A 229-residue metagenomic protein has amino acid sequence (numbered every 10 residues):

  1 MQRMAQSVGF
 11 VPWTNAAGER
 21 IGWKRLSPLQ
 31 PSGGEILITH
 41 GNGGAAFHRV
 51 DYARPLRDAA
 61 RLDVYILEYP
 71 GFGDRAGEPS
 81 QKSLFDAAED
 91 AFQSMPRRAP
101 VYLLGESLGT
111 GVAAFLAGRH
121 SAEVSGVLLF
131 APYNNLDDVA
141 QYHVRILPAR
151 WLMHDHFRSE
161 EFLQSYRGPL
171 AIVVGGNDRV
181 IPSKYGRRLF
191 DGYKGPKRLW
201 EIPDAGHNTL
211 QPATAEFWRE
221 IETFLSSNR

Functional and structural regions predicted by a protein language model:
M1-A17, I21: An N-terminal hydrophobic leader/cap segment in hydrolases
R20-S94: Membrane-embedded segments
Y52, S159, G168, P182-D191: Short alpha-helix in the alpha/beta-hydrolase fold that links the catalytic acid
G111-G168, P212: Hydrolase active-site cap/lid region
S165-Y166, A171-V174, D178: Short beta-strand/loop motif that positions the catalytic acidic residue of the alpha/beta-hydrolase fold
N177-I181, H207-T209: Acidic catalytic loop of the alpha/beta-hydrolase fold
A205-E216: Catalytic histidine-centered segment of alpha/beta-hydrolase-like enzymes
T214-R229: Catalytic active-site module of serine/aspartate enzymes centered on a nucleophile-bearing elbow/loop
